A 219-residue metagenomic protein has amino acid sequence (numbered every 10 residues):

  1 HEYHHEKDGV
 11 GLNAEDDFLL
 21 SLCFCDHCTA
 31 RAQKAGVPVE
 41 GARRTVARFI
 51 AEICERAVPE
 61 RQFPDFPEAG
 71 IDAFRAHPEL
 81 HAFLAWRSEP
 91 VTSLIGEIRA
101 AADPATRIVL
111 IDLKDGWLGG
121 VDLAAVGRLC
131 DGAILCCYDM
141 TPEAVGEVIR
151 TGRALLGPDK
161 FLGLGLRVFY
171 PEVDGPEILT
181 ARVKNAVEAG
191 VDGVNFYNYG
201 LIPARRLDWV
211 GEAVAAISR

Functional and structural regions predicted by a protein language model:
H1-L129, D139: Polysaccharide-binding and catalytic clefts of secreted carbohydrate-active enzymes
A73-R75, L80-H81, I149-P171: Long, low-complexity, intrinsically disordered polar/charged segments
A82, W86, P90-S93, E97 (+5 more regions): Extracytoplasmic/secreted proteins, especially bacterial periplasmic and envelope-associated proteins
I95-I108, I149-K160, G211-V214, S218: Surface-exposed amphipathic alpha-helices with a cationic face
D112-A125, P142-A154, L179-R182: Alpha-helical scaffolding within the catalytic cores of extracellular/periplasmic polymer-degrading hydrolases
C130, L135-G146, K160-R219: Substrate-binding cleft of secreted/luminal carbohydrate-active enzymes
